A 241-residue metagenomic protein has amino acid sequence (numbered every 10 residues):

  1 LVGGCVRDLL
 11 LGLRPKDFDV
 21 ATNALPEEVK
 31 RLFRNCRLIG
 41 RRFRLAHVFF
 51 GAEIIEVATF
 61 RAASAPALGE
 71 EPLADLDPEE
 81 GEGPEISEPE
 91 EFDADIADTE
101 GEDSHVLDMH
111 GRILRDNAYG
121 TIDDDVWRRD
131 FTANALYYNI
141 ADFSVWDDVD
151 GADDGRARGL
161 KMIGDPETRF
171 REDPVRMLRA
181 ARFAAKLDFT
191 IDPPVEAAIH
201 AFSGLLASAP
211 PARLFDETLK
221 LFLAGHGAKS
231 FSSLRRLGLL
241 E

Functional and structural regions predicted by a protein language model:
L1-E241: Catalytic cores of the polymerase beta-like nucleotidyltransferase superfamily and closely associated nucleotide
